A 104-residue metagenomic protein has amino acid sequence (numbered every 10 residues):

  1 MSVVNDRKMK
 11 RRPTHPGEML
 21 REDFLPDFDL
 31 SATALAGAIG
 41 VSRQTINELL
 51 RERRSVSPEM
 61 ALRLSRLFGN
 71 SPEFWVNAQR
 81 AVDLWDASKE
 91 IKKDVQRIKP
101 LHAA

Functional and structural regions predicted by a protein language model:
M1-M9, H102-A104: Intrinsically disordered, low-complexity and often Lys/Arg-enriched segments
N5-L30: A short, Lys/Arg-rich alpha-helix, primarily the initiator
P26, G37, R66: Alpha-helical residues within the helix-turn-helix
D29-E48: Short alpha-helical DNA-recognition segment
S42, R53, F68, Q79-V82: The DNA-recognition helices of helix-turn-helix-type DNA-binding domains
E48-R51, N77: Base-recognition residues in the alpha-helical recognition helix of bacterial helix-turn-helix
R53-R66: Short, basic-rich loop-to-helix N-cap that marks the start of a DNA-contacting helix
V76-A104: Short, charged recognition helix plus adjacent turn of helix-turn-helix-like nucleic-acid-binding domains
